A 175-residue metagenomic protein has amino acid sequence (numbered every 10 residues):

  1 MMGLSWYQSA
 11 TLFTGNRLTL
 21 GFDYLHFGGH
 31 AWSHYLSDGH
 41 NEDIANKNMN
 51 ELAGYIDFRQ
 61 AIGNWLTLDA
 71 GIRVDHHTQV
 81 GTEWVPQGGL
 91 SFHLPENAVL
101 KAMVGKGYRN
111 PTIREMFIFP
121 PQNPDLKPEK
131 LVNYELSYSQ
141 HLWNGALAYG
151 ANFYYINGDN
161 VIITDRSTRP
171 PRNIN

Functional and structural regions predicted by a protein language model:
M1, H30-G39, V80-P86, I113-F119 (+1 more regions): Outer-membrane beta-barrel translocator domains and adjoining extracellular loop/strand segments of Gram-negative
M1-V80, H93, G150-F153: Face-selective signature of the C-terminal outer-membrane beta-barrel domain
L4-W6, G54-I56, G88, P124 (+1 more regions): Membrane-embedded beta-strands of outer-membrane beta-barrel proteins, especially the hydrophobic/small aromatic
A10-T14, Q60-N64, W84, F92-E96 (+3 more regions): Outer-membrane beta-barrel strand-turn architecture
D23, S91, G107-R109: Gly/Ser/Thr-rich beta-alpha loop segments that engage phosphate groups in nucleotides
K47-M49, V99, M103-G158, I163-N175: Outer-membrane beta-barrel signature, preferentially recognizing the C-terminal barrel domain of Gram-negative
I56, A70, W84, A98 (+1 more regions): Short alpha-helical segments used as structural interaction elements across diverse proteins
